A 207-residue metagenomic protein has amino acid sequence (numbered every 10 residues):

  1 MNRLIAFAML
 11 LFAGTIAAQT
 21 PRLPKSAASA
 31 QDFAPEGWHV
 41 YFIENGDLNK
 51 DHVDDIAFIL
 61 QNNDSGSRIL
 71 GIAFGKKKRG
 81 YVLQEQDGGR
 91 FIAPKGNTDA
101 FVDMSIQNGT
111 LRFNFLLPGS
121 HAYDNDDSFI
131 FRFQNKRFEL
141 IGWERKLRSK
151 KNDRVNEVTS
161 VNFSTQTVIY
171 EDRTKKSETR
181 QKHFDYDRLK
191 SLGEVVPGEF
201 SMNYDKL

Functional and structural regions predicted by a protein language model:
A13-T15: N-terminal signal peptide c-region/cleavage motif recognized by signal peptidases
Q19-E36, K78-T98, L207: Blade-edge motifs of beta-propeller repeat domains
R22, G109-L207: Acidic, small-residue rich beta-repeat scaffolds with periodic aromatic anchors
L23, S67-Q86, F131-N135: Beta-propeller blade repeat segments, especially FG-GAP/WD-type strand-to-loop junctions in 6- to 7-bladed propeller
H39-L48, D99-T110: Beta-propeller blade termini
K50-L60, Q107-F115: Acidic/hydrophobic-patterned starts of short beta strands in beta-sheet-rich repeat architectures
V53-I56, S67-I69, D99, Y123-S128: Short, surface-exposed coil-to-beta transition loops
N62-S65, G119-H121: Short glycine/acidic-enriched loop and turn motifs that connect beta-strands
